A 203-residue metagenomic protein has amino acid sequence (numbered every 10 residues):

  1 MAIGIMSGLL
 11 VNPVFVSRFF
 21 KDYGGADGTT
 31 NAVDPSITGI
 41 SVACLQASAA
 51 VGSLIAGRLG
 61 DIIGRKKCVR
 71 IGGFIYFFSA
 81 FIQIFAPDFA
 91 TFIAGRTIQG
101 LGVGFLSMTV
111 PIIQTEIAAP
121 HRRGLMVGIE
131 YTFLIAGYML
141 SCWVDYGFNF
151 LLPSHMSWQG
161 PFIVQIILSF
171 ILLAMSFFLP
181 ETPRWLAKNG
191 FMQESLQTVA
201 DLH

Functional and structural regions predicted by a protein language model:
M1-A200: Transmembrane-helix signature of 12-pass secondary carriers
H203: Short helix/loop segments within enzyme catalytic domains that coordinate or immediately flank catalytic cofactors
